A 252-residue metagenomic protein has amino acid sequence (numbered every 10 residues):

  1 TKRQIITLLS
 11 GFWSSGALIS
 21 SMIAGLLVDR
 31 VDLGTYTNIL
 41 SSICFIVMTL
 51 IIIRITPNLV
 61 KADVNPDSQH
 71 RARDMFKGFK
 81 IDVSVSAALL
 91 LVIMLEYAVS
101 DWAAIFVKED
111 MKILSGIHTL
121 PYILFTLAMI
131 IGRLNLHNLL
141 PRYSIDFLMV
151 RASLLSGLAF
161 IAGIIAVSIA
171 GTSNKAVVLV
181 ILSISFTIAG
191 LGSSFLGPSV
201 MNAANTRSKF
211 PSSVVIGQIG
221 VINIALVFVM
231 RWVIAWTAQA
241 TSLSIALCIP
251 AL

Functional and structural regions predicted by a protein language model:
T1, S193-S208: Intracellular juxtamembrane helix-capping segments at the cytosolic ends of symmetry-related transmembrane helices
K2, I6, I113-Y122, L182 (+1 more regions): Juxtamembrane helix-start elements in MFS-like secondary transporters
K2-M22, G217-M230: Glycine-rich segments within core transmembrane alpha-helices of 12-TM secondary carriers
L8-L59: Helix-loop-helix hairpin linking two adjacent transmembrane segments in secondary transporters
V28, G132-I145, A238: Helix-to-loop junctions at the C-terminal end of transmembrane segments in multipass secondary transporters
K80-I123, L127: Extracytoplasmic gate region of multi-pass secondary transporters
D146-V200: C-terminal transmembrane helical hairpin of 12-TM major facilitator-type secondary transporters
R207-L243: A late C-terminal transmembrane helix in Major Facilitator Superfamily
